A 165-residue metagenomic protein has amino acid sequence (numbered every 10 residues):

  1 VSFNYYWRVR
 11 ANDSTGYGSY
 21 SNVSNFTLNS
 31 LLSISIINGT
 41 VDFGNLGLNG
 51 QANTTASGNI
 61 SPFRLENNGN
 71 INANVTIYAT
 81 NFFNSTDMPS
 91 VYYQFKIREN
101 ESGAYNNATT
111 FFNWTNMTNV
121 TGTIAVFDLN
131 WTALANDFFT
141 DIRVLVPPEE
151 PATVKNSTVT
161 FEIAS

Functional and structural regions predicted by a protein language model:
A11-D13, E101: Sequence-pattern detector for short linear motifs and compositional/periodic biases rather than a specific fold
S14-L28: Extracellular fibronectin type III
N29-S165: Signature of Gram-negative chaperone-usher
